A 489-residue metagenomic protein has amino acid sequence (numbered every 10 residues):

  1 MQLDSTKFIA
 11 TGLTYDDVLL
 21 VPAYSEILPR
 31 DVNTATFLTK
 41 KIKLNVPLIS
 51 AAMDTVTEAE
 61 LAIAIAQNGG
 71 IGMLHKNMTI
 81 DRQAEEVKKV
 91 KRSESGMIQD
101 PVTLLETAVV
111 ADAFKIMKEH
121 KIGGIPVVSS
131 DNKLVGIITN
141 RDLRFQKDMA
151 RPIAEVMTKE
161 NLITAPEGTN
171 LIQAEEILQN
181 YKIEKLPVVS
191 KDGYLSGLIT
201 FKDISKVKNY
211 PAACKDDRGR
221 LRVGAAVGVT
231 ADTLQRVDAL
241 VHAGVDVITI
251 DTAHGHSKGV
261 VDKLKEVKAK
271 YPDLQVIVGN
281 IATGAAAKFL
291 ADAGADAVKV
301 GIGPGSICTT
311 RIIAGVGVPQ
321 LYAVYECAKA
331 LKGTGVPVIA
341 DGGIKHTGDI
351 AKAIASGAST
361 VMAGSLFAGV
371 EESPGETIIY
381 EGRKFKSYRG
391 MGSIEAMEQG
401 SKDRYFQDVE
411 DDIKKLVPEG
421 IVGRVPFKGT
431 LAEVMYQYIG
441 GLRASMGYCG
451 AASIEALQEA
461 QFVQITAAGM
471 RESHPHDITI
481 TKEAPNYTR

Functional and structural regions predicted by a protein language model:
M1-Y24, L104-L105, A165-P166, Q173-E176 (+3 more regions): Alpha/beta catalytic cores of nucleotide-metabolism and tRNA/nucleoside-modifying enzymes
R30, T79-K88, Q146-A150, Y194-C214 (+5 more regions): Active-site-adjacent beta->alpha loops and helix N-cap segments on the catalytic face of soluble alpha/beta enzymes
R30-L44, A51-M53, R82-H120, V127-S129 (+6 more regions): Bateman/CBS regulatory modules and CBS-like beta-alpha motifs in cytosolic regions of diverse proteins
K43-S50, G96-P101, D216-A226, E266-A282 (+2 more regions): Short beta-strand/loop segments at the ligand-binding rim of alpha/beta enzyme cores
E60-I63, Q235-A243, A282-V300, A340 (+1 more regions): Catalytic cores of alpha/beta
Q67-R82, V245-S257, D296-A314, I344-I378: Glycine-rich phosphate-binding active-site loops on the catalytic face of alpha/beta enzymes
L74-N77, T103-L104, G124-P126, T164-P166 (+6 more regions): Catalytic beta/alpha-barrel core
L74-T79, I122, P126, K133-M149 (+4 more regions): Short beta->alpha transition motifs characteristic of CBS
